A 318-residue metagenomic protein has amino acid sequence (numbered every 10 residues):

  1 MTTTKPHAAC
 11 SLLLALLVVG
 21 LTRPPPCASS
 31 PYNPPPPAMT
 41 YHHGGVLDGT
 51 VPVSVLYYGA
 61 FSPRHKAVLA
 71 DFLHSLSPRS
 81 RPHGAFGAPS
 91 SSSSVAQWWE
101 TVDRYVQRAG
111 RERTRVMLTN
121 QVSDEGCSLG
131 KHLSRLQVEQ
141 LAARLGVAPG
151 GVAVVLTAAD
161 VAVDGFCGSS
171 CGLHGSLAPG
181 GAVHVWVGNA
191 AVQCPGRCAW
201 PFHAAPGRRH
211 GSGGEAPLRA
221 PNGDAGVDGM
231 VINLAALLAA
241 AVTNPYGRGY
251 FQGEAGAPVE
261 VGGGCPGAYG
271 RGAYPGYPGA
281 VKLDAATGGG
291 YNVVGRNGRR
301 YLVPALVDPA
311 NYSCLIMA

Functional and structural regions predicted by a protein language model:
K5-P26: Cleavable N-terminal signal peptides of Sec/SRP-targeted secreted and luminal proteins
P26-A142: N-terminal carbohydrate-binding/catalytic regions of secreted carbohydrate-active enzymes
G49-V51, A148-G151, G181, G226: Short, well-ordered loop/turn elements at secondary-structure boundaries
Y57-F61, T157-V161, N189-A191: Short, flexible loop/turn elements at secondary-structure junctions
K66-V68, G165-S169, T243-P245, E254: Short, solvent-exposed loop/turn and secondary-structure capping segments
A109-S176, V183: Active-site-proximal segments of metallohydrolase catalytic domains
L177-A318: Catalytic cores of secreted/periplasmic or lumenal enzymes
